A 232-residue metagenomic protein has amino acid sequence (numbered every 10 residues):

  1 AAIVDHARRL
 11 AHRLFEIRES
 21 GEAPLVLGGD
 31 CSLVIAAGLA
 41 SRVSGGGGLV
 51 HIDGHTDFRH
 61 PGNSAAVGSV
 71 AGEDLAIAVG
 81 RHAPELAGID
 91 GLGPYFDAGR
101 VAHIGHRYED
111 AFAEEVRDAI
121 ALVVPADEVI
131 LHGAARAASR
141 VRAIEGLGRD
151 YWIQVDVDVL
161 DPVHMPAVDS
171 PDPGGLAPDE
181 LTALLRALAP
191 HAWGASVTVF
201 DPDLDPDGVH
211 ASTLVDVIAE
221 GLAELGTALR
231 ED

Functional and structural regions predicted by a protein language model:
A1-D232: Conserved alpha-helical scaffold segments that buttress catalytic/binding sites
